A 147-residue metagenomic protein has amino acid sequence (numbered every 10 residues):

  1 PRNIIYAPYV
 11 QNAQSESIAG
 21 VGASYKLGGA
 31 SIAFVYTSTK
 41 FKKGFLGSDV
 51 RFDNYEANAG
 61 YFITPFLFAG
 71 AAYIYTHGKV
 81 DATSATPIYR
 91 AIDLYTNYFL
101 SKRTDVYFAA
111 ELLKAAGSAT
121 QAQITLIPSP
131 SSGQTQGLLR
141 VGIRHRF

Functional and structural regions predicted by a protein language model:
P1-F99, A110-L112, H145: Detector for outer-membrane/organellar transmembrane beta-barrel domains, recognizing the amphipathic beta-strand
P1-Y9, A119-S132: Extracellular/periplasmic loop regions
G29-S31, F68, D105, Q136-R140: Outer-membrane beta-barrel architecture
L100, G133-F147: Outer-membrane beta-barrel "beta-signal"
K102, V106, A110-A122: C-terminal beta-signal and adjacent terminal beta-strands/loops of Gram-negative outer-membrane beta-barrel proteins
